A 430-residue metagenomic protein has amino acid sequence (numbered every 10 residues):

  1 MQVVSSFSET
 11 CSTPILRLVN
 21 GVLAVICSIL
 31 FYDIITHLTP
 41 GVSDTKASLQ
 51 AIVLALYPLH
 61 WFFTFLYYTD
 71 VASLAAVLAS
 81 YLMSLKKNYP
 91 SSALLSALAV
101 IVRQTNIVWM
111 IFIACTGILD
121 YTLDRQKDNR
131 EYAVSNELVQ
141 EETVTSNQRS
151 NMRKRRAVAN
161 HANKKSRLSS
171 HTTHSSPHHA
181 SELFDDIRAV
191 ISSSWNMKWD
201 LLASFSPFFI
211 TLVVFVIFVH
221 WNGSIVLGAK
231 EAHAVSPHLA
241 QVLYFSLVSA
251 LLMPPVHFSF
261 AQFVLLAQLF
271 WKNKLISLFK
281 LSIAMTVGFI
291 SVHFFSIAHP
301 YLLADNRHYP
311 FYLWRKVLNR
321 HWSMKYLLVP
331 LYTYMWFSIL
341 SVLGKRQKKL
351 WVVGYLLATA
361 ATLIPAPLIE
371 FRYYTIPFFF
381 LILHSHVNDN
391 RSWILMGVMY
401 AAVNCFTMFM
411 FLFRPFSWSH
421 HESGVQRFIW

Functional and structural regions predicted by a protein language model:
M1-E9: Short hydrophobic/aromatic helix or loop-helix immediately within or flanking a transmembrane segment in polytopic
L18-P40: Transmembrane-helix motifs of polytopic, lipid-linked glycan transferases
T36-G41, S80-P90, Y121: Membrane-interface transmembrane helices that cradle and orient dolichyl/undecaprenyl
K46-L59, V71: Membrane-embedded helix bundles of polyisoprenyl
A51-I52, P58, L78-M83, P90-Q104 (+3 more regions): Membrane-interface alpha helices of multi-pass inner-membrane proteins
L59-A72, E370-Y374: Short acidic/glycine- and proline-prone juxtamembrane loop motifs at membrane-interface regions of multi-pass membrane
A99-V100, N106-F311, F406-S417: Membrane-lumen/periplasm interface segments of specific transmembrane helices in polyprenyl phosphate-linked
H238-L252, P310-L340, A361, I369-N388: Hydrophobic/aromatic-rich transmembrane helices and adjacent perimembrane loops
